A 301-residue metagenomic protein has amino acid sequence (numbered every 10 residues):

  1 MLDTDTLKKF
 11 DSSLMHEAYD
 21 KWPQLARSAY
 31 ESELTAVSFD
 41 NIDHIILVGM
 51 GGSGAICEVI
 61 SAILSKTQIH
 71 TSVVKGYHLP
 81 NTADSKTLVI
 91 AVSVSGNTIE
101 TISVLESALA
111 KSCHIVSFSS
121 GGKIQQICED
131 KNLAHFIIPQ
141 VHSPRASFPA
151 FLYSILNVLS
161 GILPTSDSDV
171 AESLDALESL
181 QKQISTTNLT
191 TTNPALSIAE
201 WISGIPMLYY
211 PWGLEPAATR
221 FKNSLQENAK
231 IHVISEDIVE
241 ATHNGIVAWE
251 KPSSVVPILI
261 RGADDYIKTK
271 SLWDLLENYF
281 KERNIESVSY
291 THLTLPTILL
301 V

Functional and structural regions predicted by a protein language model:
M1-A29: Cofactor-/ligand-binding subdomain signature composed of acidic, glycine-rich, tryptophan-containing flexible loops
D11-M15, Q24, E33-V37, D43 (+1 more regions): Active-site phosphate/pyrophosphate-binding segments
W22-T35, S120-G121, Q126: A short, flexible low-complexity segment enriched in Lys/Arg and Gly/Pro that occurs in N-terminal basic tails
D40-K182, E200, G262-K270, D274-E286: Glycine-rich phosphate-binding loops that contact phosphosugars or nucleotide phosphates
H142-A146, P216, A241-H243, L293: A short acidic, often aromatic-flanked loop/helix-cap motif at beta-alpha or helix-coil junctions that lines enzyme
V255-A263: Active-site pocket-lining segment
T291-T297: Conserved small/polar residues in nucleotide/adenosyl-binding loops
